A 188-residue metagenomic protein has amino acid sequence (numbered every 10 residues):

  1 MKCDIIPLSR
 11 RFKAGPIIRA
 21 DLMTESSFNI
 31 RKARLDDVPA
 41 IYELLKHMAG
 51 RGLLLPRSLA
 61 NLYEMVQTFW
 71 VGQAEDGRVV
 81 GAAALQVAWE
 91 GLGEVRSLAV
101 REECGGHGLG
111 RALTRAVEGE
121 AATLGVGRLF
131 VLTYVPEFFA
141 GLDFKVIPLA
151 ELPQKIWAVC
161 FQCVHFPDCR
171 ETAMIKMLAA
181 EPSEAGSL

Functional and structural regions predicted by a protein language model:
I18-P56, Q73-A74, R78, E171-A173 (+1 more regions): Short amphipathic alpha-helix that is part of the acyltransferase structural core
P56-T68, Q73-E75, G81-L92, R96-L98: A conserved beta-strand-loop-helix scaffold within acyl/acetyltransferase catalytic domains
Q67-F69, D168-I175: Short hydrophobic/aromatic beta-strand or adjacent loop that forms the aromatic wall/cage of a ligand/substrate-binding
L98-G105, Y134-V135: A short, internal acetyl-CoA/4′-phosphopantetheine-binding micro-motif in the GNAT/acyltransferase core
G106-A121, V131: Conserved acetyl-CoA-binding loop-helix of GNAT-fold acetyltransferases
G127, T133-V159: Conserved active-site alpha-helix within GNAT-family acetyltransferase domains
I156-E171: Cysteine-cluster motifs in flexible loop/terminal segments that predominantly coordinate metals
